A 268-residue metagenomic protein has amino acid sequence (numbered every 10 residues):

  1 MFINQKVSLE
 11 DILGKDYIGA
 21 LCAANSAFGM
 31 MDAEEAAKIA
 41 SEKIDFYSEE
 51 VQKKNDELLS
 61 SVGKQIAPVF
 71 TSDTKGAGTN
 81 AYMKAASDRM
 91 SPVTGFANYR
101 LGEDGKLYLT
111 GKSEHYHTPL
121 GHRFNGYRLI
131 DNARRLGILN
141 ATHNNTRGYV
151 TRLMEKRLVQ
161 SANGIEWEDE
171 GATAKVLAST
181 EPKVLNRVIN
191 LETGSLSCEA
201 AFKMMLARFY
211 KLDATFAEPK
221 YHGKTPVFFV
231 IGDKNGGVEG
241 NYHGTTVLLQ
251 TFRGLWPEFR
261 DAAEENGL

Functional and structural regions predicted by a protein language model:
F2-A23, M31, P92, E103 (+2 more regions): PLP-dependent aspartate aminotransferase-fold enzymes
S8-A20, S26-L101, Y108-L109, S113-P119 (+2 more regions): Active-site-adjacent loop/helix segments that line or gate small-molecule/cofactor pockets in enzymes
L136-N144, K183-V188: Glycine- and acidic
T146-M154, T193-C198: Phosphate/oxyanion-binding active-site loops and adjacent basic polyanion-contact surfaces
